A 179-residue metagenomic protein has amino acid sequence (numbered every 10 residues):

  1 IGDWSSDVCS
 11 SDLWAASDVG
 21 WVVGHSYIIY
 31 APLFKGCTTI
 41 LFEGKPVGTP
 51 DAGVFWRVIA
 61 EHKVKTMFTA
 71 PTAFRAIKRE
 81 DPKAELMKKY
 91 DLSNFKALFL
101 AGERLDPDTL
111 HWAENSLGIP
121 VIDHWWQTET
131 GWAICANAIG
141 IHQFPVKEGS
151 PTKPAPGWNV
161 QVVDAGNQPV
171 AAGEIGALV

Functional and structural regions predicted by a protein language model:
I1-V8: Single conserved hydrophobic/aromatic residue that forms the stacking wall/gate of nucleotide- or nucleobase-binding
C9-E43: Conserved AMP-binding loop of ANL adenylate-forming enzymes
S11-L13, Y30, F34-C37, K65-T69 (+3 more regions): Gly/Ser/Thr-rich phosphate-binding loop
G53-W56, M87-K89: Short hydrophobic/charged patches on amphipathic alpha-helices used for structural packing and interfaces
H62: Active-site charged/polar residues at nucleotide-handling catalytic sites that mediate phosphoryl, nucleotidyl
K147-P154, P169: Short Gly/Pro-enriched turn/cap motifs at secondary-structure boundaries
Q161-V179: Conserved beta-loop-beta connector loops within the AMP-binding
